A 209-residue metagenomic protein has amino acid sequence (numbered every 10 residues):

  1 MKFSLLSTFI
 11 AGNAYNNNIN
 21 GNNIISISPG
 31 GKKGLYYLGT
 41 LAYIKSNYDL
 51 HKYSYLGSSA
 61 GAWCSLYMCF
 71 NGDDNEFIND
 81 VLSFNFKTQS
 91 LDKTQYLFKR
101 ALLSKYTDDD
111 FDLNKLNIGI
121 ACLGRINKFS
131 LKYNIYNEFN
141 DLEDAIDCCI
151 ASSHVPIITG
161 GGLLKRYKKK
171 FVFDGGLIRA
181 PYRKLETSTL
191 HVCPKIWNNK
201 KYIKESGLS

Functional and structural regions predicted by a protein language model:
F3-L56, L66-S209: Patatin-like phospholipase
G57, G61: Gly/Ala-rich beta-loop-alpha elbow adjacent to hydrolase catalytic centers
